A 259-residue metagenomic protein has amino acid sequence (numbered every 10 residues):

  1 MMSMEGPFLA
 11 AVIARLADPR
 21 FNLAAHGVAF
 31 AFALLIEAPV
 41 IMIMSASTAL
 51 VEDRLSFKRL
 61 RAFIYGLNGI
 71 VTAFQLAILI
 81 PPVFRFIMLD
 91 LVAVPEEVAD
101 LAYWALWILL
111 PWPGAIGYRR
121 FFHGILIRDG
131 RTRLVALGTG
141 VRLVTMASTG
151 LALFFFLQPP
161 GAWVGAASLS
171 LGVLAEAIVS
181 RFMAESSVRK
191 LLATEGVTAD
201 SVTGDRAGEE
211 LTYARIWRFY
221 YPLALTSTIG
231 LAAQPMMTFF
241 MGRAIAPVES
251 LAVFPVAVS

Functional and structural regions predicted by a protein language model:
M1-M4, L106-L110, A136-G140, V179-F182 (+1 more regions): Hydrophobic faces of transmembrane alpha-helices in multi-pass small-molecule transporters and flippases across diverse
S3-A24, L89-E96, F154-Q158, A224 (+1 more regions): Helix-terminus/linker motif at the lipid-water interface of multi-pass membrane proteins
A25-L76, R119-I127, F254-S259: Small-residue-rich hydrophobic transmembrane alpha-helices
G27-F30, N68, L106-L109, P113 (+5 more regions): Residue-level recognition of transmembrane alpha-helices in multi-pass small-molecule transporters/permeases
I41-T48, I108-I127, V135-R142, V164-R181: Short runs within selected transmembrane alpha-helices of multi-pass transporters and secretion channels
A73-Y103: Short membrane-interface helical motifs at transmembrane helix boundaries in multi-pass membrane transporters
E96-R119, S259: Alpha-helical transmembrane segments of multi-pass membrane proteins
A105, G138-A152, F156-L192, G196: Hydrophobic alpha-helical transmembrane segments
